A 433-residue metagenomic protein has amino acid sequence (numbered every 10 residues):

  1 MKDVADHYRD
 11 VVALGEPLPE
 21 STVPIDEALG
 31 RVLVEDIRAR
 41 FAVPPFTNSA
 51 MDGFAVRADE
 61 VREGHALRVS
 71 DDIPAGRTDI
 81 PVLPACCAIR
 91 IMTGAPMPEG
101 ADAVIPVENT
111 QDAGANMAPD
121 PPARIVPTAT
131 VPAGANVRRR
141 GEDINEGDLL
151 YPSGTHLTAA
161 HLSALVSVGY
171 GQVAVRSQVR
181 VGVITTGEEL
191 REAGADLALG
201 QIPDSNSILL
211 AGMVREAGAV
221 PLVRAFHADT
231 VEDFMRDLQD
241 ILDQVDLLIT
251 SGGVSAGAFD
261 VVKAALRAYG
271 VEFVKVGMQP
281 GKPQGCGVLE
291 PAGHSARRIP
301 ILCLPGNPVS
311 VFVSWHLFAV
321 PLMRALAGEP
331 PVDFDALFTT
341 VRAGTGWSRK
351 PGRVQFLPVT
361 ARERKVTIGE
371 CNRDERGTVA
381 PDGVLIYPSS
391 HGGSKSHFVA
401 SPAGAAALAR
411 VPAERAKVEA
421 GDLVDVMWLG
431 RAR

Functional and structural regions predicted by a protein language model:
M1-G64, L157, F356: Intrinsically disordered, low-complexity, positively charged segments
K2, L14-E16, F54-A228, E370-E375 (+2 more regions): Short, glycine/charged-enriched hinge/interface segments at domain edges or termini
K2, S21-D26, G30, E35 (+4 more regions): Flexible glycine/proline-rich
V4-A5, G171-L304, P308-S314: Helix-rich terminal scaffold detector
Y8, V12, D52, V107-E108 (+12 more regions): Predominant activation on well-ordered alpha-helical scaffold segments within soluble catalytic domains
V11-L18, V168-G171, L190, A217-V220 (+6 more regions): Change "in soluble alpha/beta enzymes" to "in soluble alpha/beta proteins
I91-T93, V107, P152-S153, A193 (+4 more regions): Thr-Gly-centered strand-to-loop micro-motif
